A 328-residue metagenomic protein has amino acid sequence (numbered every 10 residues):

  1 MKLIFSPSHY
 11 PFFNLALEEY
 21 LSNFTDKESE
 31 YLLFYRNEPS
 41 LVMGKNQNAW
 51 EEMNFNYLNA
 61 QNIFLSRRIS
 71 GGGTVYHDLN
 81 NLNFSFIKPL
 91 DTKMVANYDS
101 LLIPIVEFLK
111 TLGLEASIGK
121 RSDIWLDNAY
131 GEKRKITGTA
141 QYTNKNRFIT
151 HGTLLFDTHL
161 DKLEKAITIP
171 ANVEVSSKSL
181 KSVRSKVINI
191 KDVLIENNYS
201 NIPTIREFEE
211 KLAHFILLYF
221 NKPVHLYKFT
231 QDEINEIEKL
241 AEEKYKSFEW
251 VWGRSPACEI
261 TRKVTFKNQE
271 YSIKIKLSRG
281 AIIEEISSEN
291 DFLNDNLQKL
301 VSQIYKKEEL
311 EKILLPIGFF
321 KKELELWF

Functional and structural regions predicted by a protein language model:
M1-A96, F328: N-terminal lobe of the biotin/lipoate ligase/transferase fold
Y20, V106-L114, Y130-P256, F292-F328: Long, positively charged amphipathic alpha-helical accessory segments at protein N-termini or as interdomain linkers
L21, G72, D123, L154 (+2 more regions): Buried hydrophobic positions in well-ordered alpha/beta secondary-structure cores of metabolic enzymes
N37-E38, D78-L79, D127-E132, N144-K145 (+2 more regions): Short acidic-glycine loop/turn motifs at beta-strand connectors
E51-M53, T92-N97, K162, N201-E207: Short, conserved charged micro-motifs
L79-W125: Contiguous, small/hydrophobic- and glycine-enriched helical/loop subdomains that border and often "cap" functional
A140-Q141, L154-F156, V264, Y271-R279 (+1 more regions): Short beta-strand elements
E243-I275, R279: C-terminal accessory domains and tails appended to enzymatic cores
